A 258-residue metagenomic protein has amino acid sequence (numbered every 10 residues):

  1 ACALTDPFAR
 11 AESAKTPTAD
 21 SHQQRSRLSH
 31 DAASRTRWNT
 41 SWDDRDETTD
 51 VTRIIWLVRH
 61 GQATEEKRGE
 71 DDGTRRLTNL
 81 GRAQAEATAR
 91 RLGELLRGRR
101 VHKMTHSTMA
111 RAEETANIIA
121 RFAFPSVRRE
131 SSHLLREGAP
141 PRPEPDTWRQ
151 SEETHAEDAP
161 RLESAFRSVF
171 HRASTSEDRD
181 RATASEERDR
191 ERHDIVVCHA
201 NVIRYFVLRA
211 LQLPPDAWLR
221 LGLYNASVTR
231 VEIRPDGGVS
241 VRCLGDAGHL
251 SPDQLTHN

Functional and structural regions predicted by a protein language model:
A1-I54, P125, L135-E153, T183-S185 (+2 more regions): Acidic, low-complexity terminal tails and accessory targeting/binding regions of phosphate-metabolizing enzymes
C2-S131, S151: Active-site-proximal alpha-helix that buttresses catalytic centers in soluble enzyme cores
I55, H102, R188-N201: Generic beta-sheet signal
V58, C198, L223: A conserved hydrophobic position in a structured secondary element of the catalytic/binding core that shapes
G61, A200, A247: Active-site metal-binding loops of divalent metal-dependent hydrolases
T64-E65, E70-R76, I118-S185, D189: Phosphate-handling substructures
M109-E113, A200-N201, N225: Alpha-helix N-cap/helix-start capping motif
I118, Y205, R209: Active-site signature of alpha/beta-hydrolase-fold catalytic machinery across serine- and Asp/Cys-nucleophile hydrolases
